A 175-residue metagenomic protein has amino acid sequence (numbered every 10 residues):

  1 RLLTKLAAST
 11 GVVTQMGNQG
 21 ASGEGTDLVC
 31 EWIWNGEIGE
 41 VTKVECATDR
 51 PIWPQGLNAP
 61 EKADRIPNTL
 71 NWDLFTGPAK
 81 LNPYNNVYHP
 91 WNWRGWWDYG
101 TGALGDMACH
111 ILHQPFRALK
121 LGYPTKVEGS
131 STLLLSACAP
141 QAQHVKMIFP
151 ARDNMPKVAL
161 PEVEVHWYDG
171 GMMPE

Functional and structural regions predicted by a protein language model:
R1-S22, G36: Beta-strand-loop-alpha-helix segment that lines the small-molecule cofactor/substrate pocket of alpha/beta enzymes
L2-K5, S22-I33, I52-N58: Pocket-flanking alpha-helical
A8, W32-N35, K62-A63: Short, hinge-like loop/turn segments at secondary-structure boundaries
L28, E40, E45-G100, G105-E175: Contiguous beta-strand/loop segments that form the cofactor/metal-binding neighborhood of enzyme cores
